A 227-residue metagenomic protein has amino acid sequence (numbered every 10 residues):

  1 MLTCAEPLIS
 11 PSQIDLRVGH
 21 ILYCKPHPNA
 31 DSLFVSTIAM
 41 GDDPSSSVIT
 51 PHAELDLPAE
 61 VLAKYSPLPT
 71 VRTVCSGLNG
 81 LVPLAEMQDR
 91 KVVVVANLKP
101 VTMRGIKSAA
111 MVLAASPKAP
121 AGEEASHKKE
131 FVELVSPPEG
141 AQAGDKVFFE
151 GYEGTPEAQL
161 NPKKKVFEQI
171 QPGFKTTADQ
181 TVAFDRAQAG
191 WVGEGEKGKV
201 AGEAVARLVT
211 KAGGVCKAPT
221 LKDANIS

Functional and structural regions predicted by a protein language model:
M1-S227: Phosphate-backbone binding interfaces of nucleic-acid-interacting proteins
